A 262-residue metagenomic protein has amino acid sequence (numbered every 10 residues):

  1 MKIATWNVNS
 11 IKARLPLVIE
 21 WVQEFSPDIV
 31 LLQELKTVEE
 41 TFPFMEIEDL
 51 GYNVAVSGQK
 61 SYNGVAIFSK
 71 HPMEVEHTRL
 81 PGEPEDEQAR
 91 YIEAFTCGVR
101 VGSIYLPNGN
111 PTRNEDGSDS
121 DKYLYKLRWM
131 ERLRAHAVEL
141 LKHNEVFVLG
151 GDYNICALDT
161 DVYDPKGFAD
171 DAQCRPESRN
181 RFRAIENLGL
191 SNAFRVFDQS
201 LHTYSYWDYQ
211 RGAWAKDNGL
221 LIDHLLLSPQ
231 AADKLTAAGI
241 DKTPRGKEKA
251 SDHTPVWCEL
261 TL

Functional and structural regions predicted by a protein language model:
M1-N53, Y62-V65, A157: N-terminal, active-site-proximal structural segment of metallo-dependent hydrolase catalytic domains
M1-S10, G98-E115, D119, G150: Active-site-proximal beta-strand elements of phosphoester/diester hydrolases
W6-N7, V22-E40, V101, H136-D159 (+4 more regions): Active-site beta-strand/loop signature of hydrolases that rely on acidic residues for catalysis
L35-V38, F42-N114: Structured beta-strand-rich core segments of catalytic domains in phosphoester-bond hydrolases
L50, E131-I222: Metal-dependent phosphoesterases centered on the DNase I-like endonuclease/exonuclease/phosphatase
S61-V75, L201, A213-K234: Conserved beta strand-loop-helix elements of the APE1-like EEP
P81-G82, P107-M130, K166-D170: Surface-exposed cleft-lining segments at the edges of enzyme active sites
G239-L262: Surface polyanion/phosphate-binding segment centered on an Asp-His-Pro turn
